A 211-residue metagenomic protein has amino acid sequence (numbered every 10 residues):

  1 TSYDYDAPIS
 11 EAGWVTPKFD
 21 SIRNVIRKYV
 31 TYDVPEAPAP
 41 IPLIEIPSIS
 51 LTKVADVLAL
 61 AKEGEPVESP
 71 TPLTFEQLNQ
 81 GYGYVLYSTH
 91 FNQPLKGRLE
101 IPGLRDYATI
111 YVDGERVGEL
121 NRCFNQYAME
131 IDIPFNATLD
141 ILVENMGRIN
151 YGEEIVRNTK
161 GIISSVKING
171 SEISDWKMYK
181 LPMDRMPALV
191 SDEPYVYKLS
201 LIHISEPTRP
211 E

Functional and structural regions predicted by a protein language model:
T1-S200: Carbohydrate-binding surfaces of carbohydrate-active enzymes
I202-E211: Single conserved hydrophobic/aromatic residue that forms the stacking wall/gate of nucleotide- or nucleobase-binding
